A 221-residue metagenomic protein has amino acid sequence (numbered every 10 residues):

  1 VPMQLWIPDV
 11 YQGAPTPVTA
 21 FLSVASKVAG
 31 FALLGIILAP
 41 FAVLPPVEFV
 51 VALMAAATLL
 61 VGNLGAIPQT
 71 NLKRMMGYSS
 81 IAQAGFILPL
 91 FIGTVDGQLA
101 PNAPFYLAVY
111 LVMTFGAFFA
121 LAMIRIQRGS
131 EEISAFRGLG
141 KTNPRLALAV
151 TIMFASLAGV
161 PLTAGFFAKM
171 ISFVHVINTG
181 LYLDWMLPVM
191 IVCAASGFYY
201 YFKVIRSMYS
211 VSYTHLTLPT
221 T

Functional and structural regions predicted by a protein language model:
V1-L216, T221: Alpha-helical transmembrane segments of multi-pass membrane proteins predominantly involved in bioenergetics
